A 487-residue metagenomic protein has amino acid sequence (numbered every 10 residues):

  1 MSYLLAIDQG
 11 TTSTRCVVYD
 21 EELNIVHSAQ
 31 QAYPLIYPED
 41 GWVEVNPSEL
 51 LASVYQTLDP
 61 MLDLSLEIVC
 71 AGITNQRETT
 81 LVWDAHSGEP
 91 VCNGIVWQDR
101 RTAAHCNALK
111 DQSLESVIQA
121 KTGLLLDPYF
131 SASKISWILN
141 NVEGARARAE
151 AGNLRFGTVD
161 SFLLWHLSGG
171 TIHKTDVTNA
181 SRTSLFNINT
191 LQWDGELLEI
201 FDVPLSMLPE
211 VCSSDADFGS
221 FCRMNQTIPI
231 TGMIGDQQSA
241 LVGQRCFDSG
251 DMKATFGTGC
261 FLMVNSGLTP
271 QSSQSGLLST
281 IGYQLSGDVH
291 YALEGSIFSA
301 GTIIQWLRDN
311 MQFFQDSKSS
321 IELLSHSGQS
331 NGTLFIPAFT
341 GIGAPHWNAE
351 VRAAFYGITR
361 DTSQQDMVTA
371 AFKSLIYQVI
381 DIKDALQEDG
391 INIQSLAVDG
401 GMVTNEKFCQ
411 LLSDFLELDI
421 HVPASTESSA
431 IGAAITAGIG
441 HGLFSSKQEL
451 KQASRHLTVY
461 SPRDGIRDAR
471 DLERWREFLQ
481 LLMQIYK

Functional and structural regions predicted by a protein language model:
M1-Q30, Y37, V69-Q112, R146 (+2 more regions): Glycine/Thr-rich phosphate-binding loops that ligate phosphate moieties of nucleotide and other phosphorylated ligands
Q9-T11, I118-Q237, A300, I304 (+3 more regions): Gly/Ser/Thr-rich active-site cleft segment
L23, V45, C70-N75, I95-Q98 (+9 more regions): Active-site nucleophile and cofactor-binding loops and adjacent substrate-binding regions of central metabolic enzymes
A29-E67: N-terminal phosphate-binding loop and adjacent alpha-helix
P34-E44, V117-I118, K174-S181, T359-D366: Gly-rich Lys/Arg/Thr-decorated short loops/hinges at beta-loop-alpha junctions or inter-strand turns that position
V54-V69, V142-A149, H166, G195-L205 (+1 more regions): Phosphate/pyrophosphate-binding loops at sites that engage ATP/ADP/AMP, CoA/4′-phosphopantetheine, polyphosphate
D111-D127, I228-M233, D251-K253, I439-A453: A polyampholytic, Gly/Pro-enriched intrinsically disordered region
T178-D288, A292, F298-T302, Q315-E322 (+4 more regions): ATP-dependent carbohydrate kinase catalytic cores
